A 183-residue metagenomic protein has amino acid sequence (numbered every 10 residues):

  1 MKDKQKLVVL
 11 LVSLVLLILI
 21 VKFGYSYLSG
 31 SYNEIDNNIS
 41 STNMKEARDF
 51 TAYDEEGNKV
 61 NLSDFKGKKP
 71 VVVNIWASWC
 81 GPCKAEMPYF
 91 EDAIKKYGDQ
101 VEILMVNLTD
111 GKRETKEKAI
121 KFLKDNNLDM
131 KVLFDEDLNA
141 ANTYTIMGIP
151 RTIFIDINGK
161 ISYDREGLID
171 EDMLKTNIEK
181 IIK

Functional and structural regions predicted by a protein language model:
M1-A47: N-terminal targeting signals for export/organelle localization
D49, Q100-V101, D129-M130: A generic structural signal for alpha->beta connector loops
D49-V71, K95: A short beta-strand-turn-helix
E55, S78, L108-G111, D135-D137 (+2 more regions): Solvent-exposed coil/turn segments that connect beta secondary-structure elements in extracytoplasmic/periplasmic
N61-K84, L104: Short active-site neighborhood of thiol/selenol oxidoreductases, capturing the structured segment around
A85-N126, E136-T143: Structural microenvironment flanking redox-active thiols in thiol-disulfide oxidoreductases
K121-D129, D135-K183: Thiol/disulfide oxidoreductase modules built on the thioredoxin-like
